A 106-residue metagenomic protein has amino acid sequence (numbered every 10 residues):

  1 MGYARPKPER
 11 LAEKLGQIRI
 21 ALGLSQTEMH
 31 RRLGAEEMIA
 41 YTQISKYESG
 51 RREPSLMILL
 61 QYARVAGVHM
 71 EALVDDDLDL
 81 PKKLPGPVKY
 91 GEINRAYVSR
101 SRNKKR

Functional and structural regions predicted by a protein language model:
M1-L22: A short, Lys/Arg-rich alpha-helix, primarily the initiator
G2-R5, R64, V74-R106: Short, charged recognition helix plus adjacent turn of helix-turn-helix-like nucleic-acid-binding domains
E13, G23-L24, I39, P54-M57: Residue-level signal for the short linker/turn that defines the boundary of a DNA-recognition helix
K14, Q43-K46, A72: Residue-level recognition of specific faces of alpha-helices
I20, G34-A35, S49-R51, L78: Residue-level detection of the helix-turn-helix DNA-binding "recognition helix"
L22-K46: Short alpha-helical DNA-recognition segment
M29, I58-A63, L73-V74: Hydrophobic micro-packing sites on short alpha-helices
Y41-T42, S49-R64, L80: Short, basic-rich loop-to-helix N-cap that marks the start of a DNA-contacting helix
